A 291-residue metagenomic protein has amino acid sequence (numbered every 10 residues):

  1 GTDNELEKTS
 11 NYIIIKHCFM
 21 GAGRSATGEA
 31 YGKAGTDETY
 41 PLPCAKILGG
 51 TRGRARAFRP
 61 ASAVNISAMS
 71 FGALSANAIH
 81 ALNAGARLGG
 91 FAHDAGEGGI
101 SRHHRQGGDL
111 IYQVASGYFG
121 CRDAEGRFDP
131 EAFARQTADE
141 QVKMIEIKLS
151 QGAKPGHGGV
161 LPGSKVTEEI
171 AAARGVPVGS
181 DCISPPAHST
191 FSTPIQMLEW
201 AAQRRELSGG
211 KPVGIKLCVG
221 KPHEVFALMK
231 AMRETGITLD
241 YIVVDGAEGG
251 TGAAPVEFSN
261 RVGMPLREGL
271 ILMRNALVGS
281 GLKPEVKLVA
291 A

Functional and structural regions predicted by a protein language model:
G1-V64, A68-R87, F91-D94, G98-G108 (+3 more regions): Conserved, well-structured core domains of diverse proteins
A55-P60, I170-V176, D245: Flexible hinge/switch segments at interdomain interfaces of large molecular machines
N65-A76, S116-G126, G158-V160, S184-T193 (+2 more regions): Active-site mouth loops of central-metabolism enzymes
A73-S75, I100-H104, F119-C121, A153-G156 (+3 more regions): Flexible loop/turn segments at secondary-structure boundaries
A81-A84, L161-K165, M229-E234, F258-S259: Short, solvent-exposed amphipathic alpha-helical segments in soluble enzyme and RNA/protein-processing domains
T137-P162, P222-V244: Carboxylate/His-rich catalytic cores and anion/metal-binding grooves
K143-P194, L198-E199, E206, T251: Active-site cores of enzymes that catalyze phosphoryl transfer or operate on phosphate-rich substrates
I183-A291: Glycine-rich phosphate/ribose-binding loops and adjacent secondary-structure elements that form binding surfaces
